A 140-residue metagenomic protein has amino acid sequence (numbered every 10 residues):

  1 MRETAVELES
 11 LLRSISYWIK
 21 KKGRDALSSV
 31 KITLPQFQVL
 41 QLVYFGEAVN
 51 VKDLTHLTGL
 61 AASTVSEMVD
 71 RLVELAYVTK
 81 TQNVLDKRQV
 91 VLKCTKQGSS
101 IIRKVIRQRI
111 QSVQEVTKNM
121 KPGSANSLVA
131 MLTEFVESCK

Functional and structural regions predicted by a protein language model:
M1-V30: N-terminal leader segment of winged-helix/HTH proteins
E3-E9, I15, K104-K140: Terminal interaction helix/tail motif
Y17, K21-R24, E74, K118 (+1 more regions): Regular, well-ordered alpha-helical segments
K21-T64: N-terminal helix-turn-helix DNA-binding core of bacterial DNA-binding proteins
R24-S28, N83, T117, K140: Short, flexible helix-adjacent loops and helix caps
E67: DNA-binding alpha-helical recognition surfaces that contact promoter or target DNA
D70-S127: Charged, amphipathic alpha-helical coiled-coil/dimerization segments
